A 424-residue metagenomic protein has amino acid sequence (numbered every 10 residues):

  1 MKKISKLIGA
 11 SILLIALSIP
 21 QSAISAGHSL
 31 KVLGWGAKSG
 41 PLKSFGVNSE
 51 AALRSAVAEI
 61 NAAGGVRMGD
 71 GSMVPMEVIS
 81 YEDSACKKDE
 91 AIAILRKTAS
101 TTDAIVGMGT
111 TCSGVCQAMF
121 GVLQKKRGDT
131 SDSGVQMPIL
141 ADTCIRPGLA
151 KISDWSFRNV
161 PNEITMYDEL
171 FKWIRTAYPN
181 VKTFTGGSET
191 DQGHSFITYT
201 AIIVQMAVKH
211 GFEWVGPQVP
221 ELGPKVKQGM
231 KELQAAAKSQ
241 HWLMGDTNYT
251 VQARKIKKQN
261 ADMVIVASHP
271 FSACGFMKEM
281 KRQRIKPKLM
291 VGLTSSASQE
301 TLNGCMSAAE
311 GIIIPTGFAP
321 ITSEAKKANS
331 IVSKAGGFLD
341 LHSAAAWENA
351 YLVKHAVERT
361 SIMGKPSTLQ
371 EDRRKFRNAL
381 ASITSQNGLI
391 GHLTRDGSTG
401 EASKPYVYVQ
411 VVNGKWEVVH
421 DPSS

Functional and structural regions predicted by a protein language model:
S29, S44-S49, V66-A150, N159 (+2 more regions): Beta-alpha junction/loop-to-helix N-cap segments that form part of ligand/metal-binding clefts
V32-R54, Y81-K88, T111, S188-T198 (+1 more regions): Extracytoplasmic "Venus flytrap"
A51-I79, V208-E213: Signal peptide-proximal N-terminal region of secreted/periplasmic/extracellular or secretory-lumen proteins
A91, R158-F184, T198-Y199, D246-T250 (+4 more regions): Hydrophobic alpha-helical segments within soluble ligand-binding/sensing domains
T98-C112, D132-D142, T183-S188, S239 (+4 more regions): Periplasmic-binding protein-like
K151-Q240, M263, V353: An alpha-beta-alpha
E279-A350, E358-S361, W416-S423: Extracellular/periplasmic periplasmic-binding protein-like sensory domains
K334-S343, K354-H420: Segments of small-molecule ligand-sensing domains
